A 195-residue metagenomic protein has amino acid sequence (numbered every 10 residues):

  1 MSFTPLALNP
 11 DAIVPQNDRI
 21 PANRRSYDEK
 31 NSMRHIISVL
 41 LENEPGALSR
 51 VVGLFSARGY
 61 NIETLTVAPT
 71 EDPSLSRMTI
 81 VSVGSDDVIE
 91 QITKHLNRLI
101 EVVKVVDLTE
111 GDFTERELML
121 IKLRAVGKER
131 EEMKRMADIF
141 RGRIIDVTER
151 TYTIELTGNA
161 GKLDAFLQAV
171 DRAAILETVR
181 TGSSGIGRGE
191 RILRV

Functional and structural regions predicted by a protein language model:
S2-R77, V81-V195: Long, contiguous binding/interaction regions
